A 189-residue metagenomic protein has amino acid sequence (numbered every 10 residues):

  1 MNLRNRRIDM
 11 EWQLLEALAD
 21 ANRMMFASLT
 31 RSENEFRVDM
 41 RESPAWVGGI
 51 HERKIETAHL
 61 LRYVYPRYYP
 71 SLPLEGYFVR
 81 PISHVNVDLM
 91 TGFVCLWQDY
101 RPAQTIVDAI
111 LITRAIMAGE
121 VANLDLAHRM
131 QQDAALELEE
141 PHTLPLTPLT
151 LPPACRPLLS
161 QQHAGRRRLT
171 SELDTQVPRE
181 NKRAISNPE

Functional and structural regions predicted by a protein language model:
M1-A58, Y68-E189: UBC/E2-like fold recognition across ubiquitin and ubiquitin-like conjugation systems, capturing catalytically active
